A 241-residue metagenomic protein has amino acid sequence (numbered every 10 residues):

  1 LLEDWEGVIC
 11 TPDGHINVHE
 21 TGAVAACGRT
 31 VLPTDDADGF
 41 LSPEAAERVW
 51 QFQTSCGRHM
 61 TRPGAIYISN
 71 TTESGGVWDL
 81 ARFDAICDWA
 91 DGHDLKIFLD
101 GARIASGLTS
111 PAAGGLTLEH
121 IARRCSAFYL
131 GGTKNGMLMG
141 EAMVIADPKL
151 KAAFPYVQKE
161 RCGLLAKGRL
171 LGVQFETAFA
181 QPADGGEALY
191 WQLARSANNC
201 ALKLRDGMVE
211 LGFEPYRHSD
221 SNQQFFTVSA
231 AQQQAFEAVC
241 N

Functional and structural regions predicted by a protein language model:
L1-N241: Conserved PLP-enzyme active-site core in the AAT-like
